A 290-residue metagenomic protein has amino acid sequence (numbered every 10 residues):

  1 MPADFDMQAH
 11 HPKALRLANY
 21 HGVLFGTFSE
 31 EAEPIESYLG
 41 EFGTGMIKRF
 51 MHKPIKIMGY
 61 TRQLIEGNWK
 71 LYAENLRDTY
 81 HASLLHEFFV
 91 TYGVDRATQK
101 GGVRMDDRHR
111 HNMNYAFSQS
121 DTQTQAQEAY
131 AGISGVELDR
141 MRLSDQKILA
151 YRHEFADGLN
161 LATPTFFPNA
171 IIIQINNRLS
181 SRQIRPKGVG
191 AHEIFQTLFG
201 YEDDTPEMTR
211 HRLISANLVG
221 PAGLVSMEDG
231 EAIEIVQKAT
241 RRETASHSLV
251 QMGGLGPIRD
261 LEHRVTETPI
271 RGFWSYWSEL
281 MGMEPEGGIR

Functional and structural regions predicted by a protein language model:
M1-H11, N19: Hydrophobic, small-residue-rich alpha-helical packing segments that form membrane-like cores
L15-R290: C-terminal catalytic domain of Rieske-type non-heme iron oxygenases
